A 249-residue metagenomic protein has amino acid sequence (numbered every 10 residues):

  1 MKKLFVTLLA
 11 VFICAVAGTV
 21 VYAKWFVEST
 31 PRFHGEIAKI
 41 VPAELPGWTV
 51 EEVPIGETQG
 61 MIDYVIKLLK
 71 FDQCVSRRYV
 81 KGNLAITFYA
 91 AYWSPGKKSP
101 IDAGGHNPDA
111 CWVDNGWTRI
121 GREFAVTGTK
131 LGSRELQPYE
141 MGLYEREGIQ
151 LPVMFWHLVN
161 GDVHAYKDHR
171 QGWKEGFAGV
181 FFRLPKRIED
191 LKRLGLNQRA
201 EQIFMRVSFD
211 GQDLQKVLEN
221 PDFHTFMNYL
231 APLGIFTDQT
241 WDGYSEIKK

Functional and structural regions predicted by a protein language model:
L4-V16, A23, V27, R122-K249: A short, solvent-exposed beta-edge/loop patch
W25-E44: Alpha-helical transmembrane signal-anchor/signal-peptide segments
K39-K70: Short extracytoplasmic
L45, T49-E52, N83, L230-D238: Sec/Tat-exported extracytoplasmic proteins
P54, A90-Y92, F209: A mature extracytoplasmic/lumenal domain signature
D63-K67, S76, D190-G195: Catalytic micro-motifs at enzyme active sites that drive phosphoryl/nucleotidyl and oxygen chemistry
F71-P108, P138-G161, A165: A short acidic-to-branched-hydrophobic micro-motif
I101-G132: A short, surface-exposed interaction/processing loop segment used at functional sites
